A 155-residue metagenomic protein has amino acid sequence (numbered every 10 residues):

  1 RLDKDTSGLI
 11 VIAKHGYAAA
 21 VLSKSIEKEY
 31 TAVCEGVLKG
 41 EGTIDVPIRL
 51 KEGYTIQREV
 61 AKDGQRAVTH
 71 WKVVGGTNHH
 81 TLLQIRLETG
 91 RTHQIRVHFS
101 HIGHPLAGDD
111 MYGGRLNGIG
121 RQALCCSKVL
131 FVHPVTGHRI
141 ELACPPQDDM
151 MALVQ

Functional and structural regions predicted by a protein language model:
R1-Q155: RNA pseudouridine synthases
